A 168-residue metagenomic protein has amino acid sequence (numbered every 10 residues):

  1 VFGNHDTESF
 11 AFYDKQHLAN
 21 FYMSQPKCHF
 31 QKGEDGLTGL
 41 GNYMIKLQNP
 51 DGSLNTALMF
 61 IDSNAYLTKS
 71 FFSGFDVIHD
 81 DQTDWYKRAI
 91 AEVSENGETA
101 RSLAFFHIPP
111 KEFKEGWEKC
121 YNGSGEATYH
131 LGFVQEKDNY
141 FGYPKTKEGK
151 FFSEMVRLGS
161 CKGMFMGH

Functional and structural regions predicted by a protein language model:
V1-E98: Extended active-site neighborhood of metal-dependent phosphoesterases/phosphodiesterases
A57-M59, F72-G167: His/acidic metal-ligating clusters that form di-metal
